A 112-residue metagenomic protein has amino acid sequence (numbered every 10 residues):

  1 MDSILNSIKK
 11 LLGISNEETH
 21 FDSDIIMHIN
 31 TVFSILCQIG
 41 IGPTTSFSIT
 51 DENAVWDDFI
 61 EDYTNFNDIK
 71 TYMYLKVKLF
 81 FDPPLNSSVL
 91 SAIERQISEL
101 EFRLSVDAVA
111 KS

Functional and structural regions predicted by a protein language model:
M1-N65, S98-S112: Conserved short "hinge" loops at termini or chain/domain junctions
T71-D82: Short, hydrophobic/amphipathic alpha-helical patches that form generic packing surfaces within helical domains
L90-R95: "Short basic amphipathic alpha-helical interaction patches in structured regions
